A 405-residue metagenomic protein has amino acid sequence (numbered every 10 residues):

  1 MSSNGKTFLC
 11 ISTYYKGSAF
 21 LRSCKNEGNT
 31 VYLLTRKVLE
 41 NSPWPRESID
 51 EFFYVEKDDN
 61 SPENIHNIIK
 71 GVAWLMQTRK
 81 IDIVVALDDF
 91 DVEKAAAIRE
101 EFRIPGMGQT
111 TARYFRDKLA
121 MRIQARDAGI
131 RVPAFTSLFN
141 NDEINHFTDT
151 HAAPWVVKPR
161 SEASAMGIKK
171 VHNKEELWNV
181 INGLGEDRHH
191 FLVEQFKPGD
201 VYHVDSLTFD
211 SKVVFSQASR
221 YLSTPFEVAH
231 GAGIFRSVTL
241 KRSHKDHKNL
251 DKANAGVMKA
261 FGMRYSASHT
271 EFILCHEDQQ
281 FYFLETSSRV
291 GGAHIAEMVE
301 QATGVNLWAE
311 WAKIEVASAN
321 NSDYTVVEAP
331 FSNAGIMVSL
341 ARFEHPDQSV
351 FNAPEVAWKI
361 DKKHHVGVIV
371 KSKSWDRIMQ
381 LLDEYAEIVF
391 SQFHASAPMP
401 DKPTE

Functional and structural regions predicted by a protein language model:
M1-T110, D142, S374-D376, D383-D401: ATP-binding N-terminal substructure of ATP-dependent carboxylate-amine bond-forming enzymes
G17, I144, A309-E405: Peripheral (often C-terminal) accessory segments that flank ATP-dependent C-N-forming ligase machineries
W74-I81, D149-H151, G185-D187: Glycine-rich phosphate-binding loop signature in dinucleotide/nucleotide-binding domains
E100-G167: A conserved helix-loop-beta module that forms one wall/lid of the active-site cleft in ATP-utilizing catalytic domains
R131-P133, P154-V157, I168-H203, S219 (+4 more regions): Conserved ATP-binding module of the ATP-grasp superfamily
L138, I168-N173, L207-F209, K241 (+1 more regions): Short beta-strand-to-turn element immediately C-terminal to the catalytic PLP-Schiff-base lysine in fold type I
E175, Q195-M263, A267, L274 (+2 more regions): ATP-dependent carboxylate/phosphate-activation module, predominantly the ATP-grasp catalytic core and closely related
